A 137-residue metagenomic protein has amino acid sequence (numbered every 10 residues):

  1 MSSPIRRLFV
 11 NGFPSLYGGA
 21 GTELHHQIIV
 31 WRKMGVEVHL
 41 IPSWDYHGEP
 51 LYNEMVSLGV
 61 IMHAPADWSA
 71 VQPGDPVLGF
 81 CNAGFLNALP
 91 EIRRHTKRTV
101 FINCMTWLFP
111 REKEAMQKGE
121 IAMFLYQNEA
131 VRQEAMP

Functional and structural regions predicted by a protein language model:
S2-L8: Extreme N-terminal starter segment of soluble prokaryotic enzymes
V10-H25: A short, glycine/small-residue-rich beta-strand->loop->alpha-helix junction that serves as a flexible
A20-E23, G79-N82, Y126-E129: Replace "coordinates the UDP/GDP/TDP-sugar" with "coordinates nucleotide-activated sugar donors
R32-A70: Conserved nucleotide-sugar phosphate-binding/catalytic loop shared by glycosyltransferases and other
Y46, G84-F85, W107, A130-R132: Alpha-helix capping/helix-boundary segments
G79-F85, N103-C104: Short His-centered aromatic/hydrophobic patch
R94-T99, E120-A122: A short helix->loop->beta-strand "cap" motif at the edges of active sites that frequently abuts
P110-A115, E120-P137: A short, active-site helix/loop in glycosyltransferases that binds the activated sugar's phosphate group
